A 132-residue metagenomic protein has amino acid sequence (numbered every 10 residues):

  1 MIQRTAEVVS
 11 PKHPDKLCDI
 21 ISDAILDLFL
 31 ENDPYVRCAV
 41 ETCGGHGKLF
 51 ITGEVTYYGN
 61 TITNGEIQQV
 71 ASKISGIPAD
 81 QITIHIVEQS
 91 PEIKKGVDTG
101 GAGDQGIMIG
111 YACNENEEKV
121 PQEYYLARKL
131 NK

Functional and structural regions predicted by a protein language model:
M1-K132: A domain-level signal for the structural core that forms small-molecule/cofactor-binding pockets and catalytic centers
